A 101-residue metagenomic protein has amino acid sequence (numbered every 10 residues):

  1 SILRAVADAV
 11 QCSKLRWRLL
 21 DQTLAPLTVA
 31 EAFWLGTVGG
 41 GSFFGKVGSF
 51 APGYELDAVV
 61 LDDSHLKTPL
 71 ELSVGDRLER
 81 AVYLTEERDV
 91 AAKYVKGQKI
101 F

Functional and structural regions predicted by a protein language model:
S1-K67, V82-T85: His/Asp/Glu-enriched, well-ordered alpha-helical/loop segment that forms or immediately abuts the divalent-metal
E55-F101: C-terminal cap of metal-dependent C-N hydrolases
